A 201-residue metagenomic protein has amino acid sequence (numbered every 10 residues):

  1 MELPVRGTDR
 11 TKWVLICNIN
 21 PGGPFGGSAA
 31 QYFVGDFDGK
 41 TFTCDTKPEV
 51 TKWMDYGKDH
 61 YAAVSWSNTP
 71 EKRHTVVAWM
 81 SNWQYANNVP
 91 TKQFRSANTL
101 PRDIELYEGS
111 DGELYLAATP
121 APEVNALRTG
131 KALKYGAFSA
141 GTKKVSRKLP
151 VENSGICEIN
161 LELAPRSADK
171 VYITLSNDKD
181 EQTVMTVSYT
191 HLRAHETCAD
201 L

Functional and structural regions predicted by a protein language model:
M1-G7, W66-N68: Structural signature of eukaryotic scaffold interfaces centered on beta-propeller domains
R10-G23, R73-M80: Hydrophobic core segments of beta-strands in well-ordered, beta-rich domains
F25-S28: Short, solvent-exposed loop/turn segments at conserved positions within beta-propeller repeat blades
A30-D38, T99-D103: Beta-propeller blade signature
V34-D55, Y115-A117: Blade-edge beta-strand/turn elements of extracellular beta-propeller and related beta-sheet repeat scaffolds
T46, D55, D59-M80: Polar, glycine-rich mid-to-C-terminal structural blocks that act as macromolecule-binding/assembly scaffolds
R73-Q182: Catalytic cores of secreted or luminal carbohydrate-active enzymes
T190-T197: Conserved small/polar residues in nucleotide/adenosyl-binding loops
